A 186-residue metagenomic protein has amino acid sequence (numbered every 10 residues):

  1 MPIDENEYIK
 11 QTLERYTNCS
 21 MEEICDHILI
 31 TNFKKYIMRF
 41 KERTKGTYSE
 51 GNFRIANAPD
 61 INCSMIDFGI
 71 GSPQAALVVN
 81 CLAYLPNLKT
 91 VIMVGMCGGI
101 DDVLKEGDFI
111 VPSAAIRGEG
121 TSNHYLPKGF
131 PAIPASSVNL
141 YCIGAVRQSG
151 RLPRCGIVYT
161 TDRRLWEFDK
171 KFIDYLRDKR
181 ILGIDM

Functional and structural regions predicted by a protein language model:
M1-L140: Metabolite-binding pocket within alpha/beta catalytic cores that recognizes anionic/polar moieties
K89, G107, R154-G156, L182: A short, local hydrophobic-aromatic micro-motif
P131-R180: Active-site rim beta-loop-alpha module in soluble metabolic enzymes
D185-M186: Polyanion-binding loop/helix "lid" in catalytic or ligand-binding cores
